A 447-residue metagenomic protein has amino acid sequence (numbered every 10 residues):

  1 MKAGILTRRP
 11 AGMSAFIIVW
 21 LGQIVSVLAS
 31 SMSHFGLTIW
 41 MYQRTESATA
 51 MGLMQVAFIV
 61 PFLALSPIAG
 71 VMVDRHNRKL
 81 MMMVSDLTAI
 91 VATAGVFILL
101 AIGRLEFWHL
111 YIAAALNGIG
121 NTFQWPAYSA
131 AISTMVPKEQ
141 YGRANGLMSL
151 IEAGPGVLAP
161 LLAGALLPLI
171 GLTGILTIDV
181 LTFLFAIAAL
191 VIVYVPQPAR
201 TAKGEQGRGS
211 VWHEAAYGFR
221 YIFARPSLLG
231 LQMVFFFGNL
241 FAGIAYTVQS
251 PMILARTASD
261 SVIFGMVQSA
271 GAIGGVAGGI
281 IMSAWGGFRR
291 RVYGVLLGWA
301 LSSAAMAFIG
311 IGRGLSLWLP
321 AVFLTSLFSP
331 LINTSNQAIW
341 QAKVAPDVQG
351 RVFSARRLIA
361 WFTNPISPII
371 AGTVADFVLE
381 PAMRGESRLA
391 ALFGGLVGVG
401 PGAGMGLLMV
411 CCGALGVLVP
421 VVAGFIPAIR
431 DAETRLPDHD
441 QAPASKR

Functional and structural regions predicted by a protein language model:
M1-R447: Alpha-helical transmembrane-bundle signature of multi-pass membrane transport and export proteins
